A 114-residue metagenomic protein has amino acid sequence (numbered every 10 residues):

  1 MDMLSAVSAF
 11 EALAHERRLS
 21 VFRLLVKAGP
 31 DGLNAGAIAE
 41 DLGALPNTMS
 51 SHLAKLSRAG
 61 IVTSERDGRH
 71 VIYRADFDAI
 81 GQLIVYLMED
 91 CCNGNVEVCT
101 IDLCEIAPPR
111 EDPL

Functional and structural regions predicted by a protein language model:
M1-S5, V26-K27, F77-L114: Amphipathic alpha-helical dimerization/coiled-coil segments that flank or bridge DNA-binding/regulatory modules
L4-L45, V71-I80: N-terminal helix-turn-helix DNA-binding core of bacterial DNA-binding proteins
H52: Residues within the DNA-recognition helix of helix-turn-helix
K55: Alpha-helical DNA-recognition elements
R58-D67, R74: Beta-hairpin "wing" of winged helix-turn-helix
R69-H70, I84: Charged low-complexity stretches with an acidic bias
